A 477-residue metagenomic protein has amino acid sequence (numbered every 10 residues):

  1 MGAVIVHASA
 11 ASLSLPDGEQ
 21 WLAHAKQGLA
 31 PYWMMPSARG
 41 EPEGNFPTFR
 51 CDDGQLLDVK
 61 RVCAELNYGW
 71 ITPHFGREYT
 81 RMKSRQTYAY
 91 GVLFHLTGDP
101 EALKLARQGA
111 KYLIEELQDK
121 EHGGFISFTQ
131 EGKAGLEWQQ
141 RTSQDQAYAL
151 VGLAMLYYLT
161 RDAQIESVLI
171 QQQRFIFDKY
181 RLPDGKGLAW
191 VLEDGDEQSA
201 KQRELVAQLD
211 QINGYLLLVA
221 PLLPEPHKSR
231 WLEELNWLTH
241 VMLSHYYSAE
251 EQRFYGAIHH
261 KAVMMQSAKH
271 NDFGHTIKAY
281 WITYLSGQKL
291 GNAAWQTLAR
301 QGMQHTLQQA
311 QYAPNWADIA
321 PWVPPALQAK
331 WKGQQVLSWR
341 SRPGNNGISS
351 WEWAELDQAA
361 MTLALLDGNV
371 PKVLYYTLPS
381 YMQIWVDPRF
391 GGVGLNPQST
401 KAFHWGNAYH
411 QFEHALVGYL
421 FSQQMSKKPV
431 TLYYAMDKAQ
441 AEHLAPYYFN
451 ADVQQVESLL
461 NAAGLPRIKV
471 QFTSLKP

Functional and structural regions predicted by a protein language model:
I5-P477: Glycan-recognition and catalytic cores of secretory/periplasmic carbohydrate-active enzymes
